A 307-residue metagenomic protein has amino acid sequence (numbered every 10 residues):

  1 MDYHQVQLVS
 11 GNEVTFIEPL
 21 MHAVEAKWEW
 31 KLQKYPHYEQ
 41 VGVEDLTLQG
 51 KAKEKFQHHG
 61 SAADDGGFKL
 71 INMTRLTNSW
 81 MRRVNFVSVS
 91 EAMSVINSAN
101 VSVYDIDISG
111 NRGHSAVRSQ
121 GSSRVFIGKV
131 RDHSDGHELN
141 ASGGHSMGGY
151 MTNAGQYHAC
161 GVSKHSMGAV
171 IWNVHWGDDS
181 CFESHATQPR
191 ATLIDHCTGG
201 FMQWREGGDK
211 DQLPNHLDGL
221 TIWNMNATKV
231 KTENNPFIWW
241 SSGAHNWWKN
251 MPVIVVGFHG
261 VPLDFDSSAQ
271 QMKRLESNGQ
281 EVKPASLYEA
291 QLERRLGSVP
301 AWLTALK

Functional and structural regions predicted by a protein language model:
M1, V9, L76-S79, V89: A conserved hydrophobic secondary-structure block that centers on an alpha-helix together with its immediately flanking
M1-T15, M21: Ser/Thr/Gly-rich low-complexity blocks that favor extended beta-strand/coil architectures
Y3-Q5, W30-L32, G67-I71, V89-M93 (+5 more regions): Generic recognition of flexible, low-complexity loop/linker segments
V9, I17, Q33, E44 (+3 more regions): A structural detector for beta-sheet-dominated domains
V14-A26, A169-V174: Short, charged, low-hydrophobicity "junction" segments
A23-V41, F56-L76, V95: Extracellular beta-strand-rich solenoid/capping regions of secreted or surface-exposed proteins that bind or remodel
E39-G50, T77-S88, A99-R112, G121-G136 (+3 more regions): Right-handed parallel beta-helix
I171-D179, R190-K307: Catalytic domains of carbohydrate-active enzymes that cleave complex glycans
